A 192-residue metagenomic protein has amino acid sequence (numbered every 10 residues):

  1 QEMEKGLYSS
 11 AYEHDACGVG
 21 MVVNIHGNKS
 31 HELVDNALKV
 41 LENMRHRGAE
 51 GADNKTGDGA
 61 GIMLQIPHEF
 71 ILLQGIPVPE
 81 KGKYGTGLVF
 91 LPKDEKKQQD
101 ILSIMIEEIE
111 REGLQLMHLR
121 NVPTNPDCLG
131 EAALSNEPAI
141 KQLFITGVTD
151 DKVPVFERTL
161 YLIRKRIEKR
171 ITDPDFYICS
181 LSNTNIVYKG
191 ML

Functional and structural regions predicted by a protein language model:
Q1-L192: N-terminal segments that mediate ammonia production and transfer in glutamine-dependent amidotransferase systems
